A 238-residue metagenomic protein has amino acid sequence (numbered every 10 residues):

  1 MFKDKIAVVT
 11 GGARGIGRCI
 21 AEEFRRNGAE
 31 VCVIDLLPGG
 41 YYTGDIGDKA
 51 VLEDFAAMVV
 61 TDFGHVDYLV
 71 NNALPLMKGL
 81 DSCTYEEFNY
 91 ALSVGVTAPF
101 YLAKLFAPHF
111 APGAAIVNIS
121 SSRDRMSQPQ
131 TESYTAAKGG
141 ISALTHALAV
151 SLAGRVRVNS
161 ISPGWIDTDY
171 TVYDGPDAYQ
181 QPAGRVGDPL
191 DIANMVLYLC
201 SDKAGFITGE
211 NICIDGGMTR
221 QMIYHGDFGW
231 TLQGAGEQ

Functional and structural regions predicted by a protein language model:
F2-V31: Canonical Rossmann dinucleotide-binding motif of NAD(H)/NADP(H)-dependent dehydrogenases/reductases, specifically
N72-M77, G217: Conserved NAD(P)H cofactor-binding loop of Rossmann-fold oxidoreductase domains
G79-N89, D177: Substrate-binding pocket helix/loop in short-chain dehydrogenase/reductase
A103, A137, T145: Active-site helix of classical SDR
P108, A149-G154, G205: Alpha-helical segment proximal to the catalytic Tyr-Lys
S160, G175-I207, I214-G216: C-terminal helical subdomain
T208-Q238: Short C-terminal tail/terminal secondary-structure segment of NAD(P)H-dependent dehydrogenase/reductase domains
